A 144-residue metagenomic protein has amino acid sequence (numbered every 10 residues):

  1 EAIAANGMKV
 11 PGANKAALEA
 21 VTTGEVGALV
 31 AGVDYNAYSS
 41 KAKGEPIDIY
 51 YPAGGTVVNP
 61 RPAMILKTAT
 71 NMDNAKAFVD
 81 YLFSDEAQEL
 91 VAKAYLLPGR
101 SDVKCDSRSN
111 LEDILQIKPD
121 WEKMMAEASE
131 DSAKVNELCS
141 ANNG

Functional and structural regions predicted by a protein language model:
E1-P52: Ligand-binding pocket segment of bilobal, Venus flytrap-like solute-binding proteins
A17, N36, N71-A75, A87 (+1 more regions): Stable alpha-helical elements in mature extracytoplasmic
T22, K41-K43, T56-V58, A69-D73: Extracellular/periplasmic catalytic domains that process cell-envelope and extracellular macromolecules
D34-Y38, G54-V57, T70, S84-D85: Solvent-exposed loop/turn segments at secondary-structure junctions within structured extracellular/periplasmic domains
N59-N71, L90-V91: A bilobed periplasmic-binding-protein/Venus flytrap-type ligand-binding module shared by bacterial periplasmic
F78: Substrate/cofactor-recognition hotspot
L82-C105: Periplasmic-binding protein-like
S107-G144: Extracellular/periplasmic bilobal clamshell ligand-binding domains
